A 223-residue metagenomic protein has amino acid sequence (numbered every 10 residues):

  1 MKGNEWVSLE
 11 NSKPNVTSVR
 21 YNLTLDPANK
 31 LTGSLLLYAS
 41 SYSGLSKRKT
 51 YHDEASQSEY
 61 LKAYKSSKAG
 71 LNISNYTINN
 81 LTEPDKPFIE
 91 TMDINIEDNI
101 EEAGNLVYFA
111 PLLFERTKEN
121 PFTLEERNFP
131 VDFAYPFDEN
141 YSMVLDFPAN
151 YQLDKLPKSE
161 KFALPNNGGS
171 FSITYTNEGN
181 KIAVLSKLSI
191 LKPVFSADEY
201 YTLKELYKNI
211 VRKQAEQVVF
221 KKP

Functional and structural regions predicted by a protein language model:
M1-P223: A sensor for short, sequence-defined functional sites
